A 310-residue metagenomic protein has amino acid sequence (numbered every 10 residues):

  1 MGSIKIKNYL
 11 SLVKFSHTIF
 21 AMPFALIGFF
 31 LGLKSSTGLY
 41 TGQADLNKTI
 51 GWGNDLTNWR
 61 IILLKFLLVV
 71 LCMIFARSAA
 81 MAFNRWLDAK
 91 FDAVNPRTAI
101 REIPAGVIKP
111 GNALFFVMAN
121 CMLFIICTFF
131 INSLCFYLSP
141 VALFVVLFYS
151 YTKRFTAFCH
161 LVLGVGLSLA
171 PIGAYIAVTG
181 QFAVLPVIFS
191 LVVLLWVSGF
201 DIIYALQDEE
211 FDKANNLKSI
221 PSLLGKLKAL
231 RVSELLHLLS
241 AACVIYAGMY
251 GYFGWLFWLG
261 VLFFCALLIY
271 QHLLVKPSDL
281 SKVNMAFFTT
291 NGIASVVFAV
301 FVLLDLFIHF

Functional and structural regions predicted by a protein language model:
M1-K7, M81-I108, I202-L227, L274-V283: Cytosolic, membrane-interface loops and tails of multi-pass inner-membrane proteins
G2, L10-S11, M73, S78-A79 (+3 more regions): Intramembrane alpha-helical segments
S3, Y246-F310: Extended hydrophobic alpha-helices typical of membrane-associated regions
K14-L33, G164, S168, A299: The first (N-terminal) embedded transmembrane alpha-helix
M22, I125, L147-S150, P171-I172 (+4 more regions): Hydrophobic transmembrane alpha-helices of multi-pass small-molecule transporters
A25, F29, M73, C121 (+7 more regions): Residue-level recognition of pore/gate-forming positions within transmembrane alpha-helices of multi-pass
I27, L31, G38-L87, R97 (+3 more regions): Membrane-embedded alpha-helical segments that form the functional core of polytopic membrane enzymes, especially those
K65-F75, A89-S139, A214-L259, V300-F301: Multi-pass membrane catalytic core of lipid/isoprenoid biosynthesis enzymes
